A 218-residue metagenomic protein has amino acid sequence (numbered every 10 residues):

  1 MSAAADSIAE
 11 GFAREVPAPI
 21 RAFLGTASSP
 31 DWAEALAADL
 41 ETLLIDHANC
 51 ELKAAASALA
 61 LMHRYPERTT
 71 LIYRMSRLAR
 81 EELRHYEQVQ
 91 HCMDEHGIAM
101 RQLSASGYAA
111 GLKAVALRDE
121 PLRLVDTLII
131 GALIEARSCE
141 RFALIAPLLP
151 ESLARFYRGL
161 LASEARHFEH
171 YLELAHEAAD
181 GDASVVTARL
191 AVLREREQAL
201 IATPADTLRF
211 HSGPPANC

Functional and structural regions predicted by a protein language model:
S2-C218: Non-heme di-metal
